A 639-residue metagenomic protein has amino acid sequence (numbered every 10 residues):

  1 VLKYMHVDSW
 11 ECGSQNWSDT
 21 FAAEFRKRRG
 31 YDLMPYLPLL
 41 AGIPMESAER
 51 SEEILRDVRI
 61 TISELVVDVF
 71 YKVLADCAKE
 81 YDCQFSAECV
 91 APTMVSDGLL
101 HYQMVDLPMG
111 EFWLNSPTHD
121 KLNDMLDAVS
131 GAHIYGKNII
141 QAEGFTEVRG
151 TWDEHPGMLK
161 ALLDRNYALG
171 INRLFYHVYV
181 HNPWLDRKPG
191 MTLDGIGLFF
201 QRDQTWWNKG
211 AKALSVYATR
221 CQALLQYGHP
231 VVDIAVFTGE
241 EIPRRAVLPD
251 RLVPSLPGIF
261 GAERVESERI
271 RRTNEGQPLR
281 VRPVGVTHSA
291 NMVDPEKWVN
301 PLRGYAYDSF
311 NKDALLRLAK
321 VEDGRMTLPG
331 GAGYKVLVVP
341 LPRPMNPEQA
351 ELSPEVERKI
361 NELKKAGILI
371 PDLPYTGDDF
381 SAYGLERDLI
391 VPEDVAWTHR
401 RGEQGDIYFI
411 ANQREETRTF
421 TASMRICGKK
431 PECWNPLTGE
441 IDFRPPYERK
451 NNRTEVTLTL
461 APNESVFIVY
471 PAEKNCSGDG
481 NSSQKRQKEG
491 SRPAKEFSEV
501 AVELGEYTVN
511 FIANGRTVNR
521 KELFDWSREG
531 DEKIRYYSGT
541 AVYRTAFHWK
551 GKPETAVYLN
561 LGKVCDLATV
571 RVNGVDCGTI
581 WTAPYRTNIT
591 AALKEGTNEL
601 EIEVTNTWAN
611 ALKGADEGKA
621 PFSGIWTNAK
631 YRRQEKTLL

Functional and structural regions predicted by a protein language model:
K3-Y4, S9-P108, W113-T540, H548-K552 (+1 more regions): Carbohydrate-binding surfaces of carbohydrate-active enzymes
S423, F547-N573, W581, L600-V604: Aromatic-lined ligand-binding clefts that engage carbohydrates, nucleic acids, or primary amines
P436-G439, V572-C577: Change "in extracellular beta-sheet-rich domains … of secreted and cell-surface proteins" to "in beta-sheet-rich domains
E448, C577-W581: Short beta-strand segments within Ig-like beta-sandwich modules, predominantly Fibronectin type-III
L460, V570-V572, L593-K594: Short, well-ordered loop/turn sites that connect or cap secondary structure elements
V466, V557, E595-G614: Short, well-structured beta-strand segments enriched in hydrophobic/aromatic residues within extracellular or lumenal
K474-E503, N606-L639: Glycine/proline-rich low-complexity spacer/linker segments in large multi-domain proteins
P584-T587: Short, surface-exposed beta-strand/beta-hairpin micro-motifs centered on an aromatic residue
